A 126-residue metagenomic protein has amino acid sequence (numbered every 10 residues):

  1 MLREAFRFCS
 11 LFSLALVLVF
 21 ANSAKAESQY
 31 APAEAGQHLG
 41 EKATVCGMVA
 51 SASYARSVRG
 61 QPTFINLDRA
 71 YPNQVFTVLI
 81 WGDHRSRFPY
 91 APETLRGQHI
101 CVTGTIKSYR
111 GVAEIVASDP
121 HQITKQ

Functional and structural regions predicted by a protein language model:
M1-R7: Positively charged n-region of N-terminal signal peptides that target proteins for export
F8-C9, G97: Short hydrophobic/aromatic segments of transmembrane alpha-helices and their interfaces
C9-A21: Bacterial N-terminal signal peptides
S23-Q126: OB-fold and OB-like single-stranded nucleic-acid-recognition modules and their adjacent interaction interfaces
